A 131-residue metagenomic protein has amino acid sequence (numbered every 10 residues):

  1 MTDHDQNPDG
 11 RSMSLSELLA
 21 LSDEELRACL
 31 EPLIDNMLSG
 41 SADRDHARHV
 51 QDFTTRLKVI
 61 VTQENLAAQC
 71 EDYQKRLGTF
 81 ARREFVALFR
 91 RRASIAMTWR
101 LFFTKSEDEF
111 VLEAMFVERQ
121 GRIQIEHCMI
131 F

Functional and structural regions predicted by a protein language model:
M1-D43: Short, low-complexity N-terminal intrinsically disordered segments enriched in polar/charged residues
E31-P32, A47-A87: Short solvent-exposed beta->alpha transition segments
H46-A47, R122: Internal amphipathic alpha-helical segments of the cytochrome P450 catalytic fold
A68-E118, R122, H127-F131: Surface-exposed, charged secondary-structure patches
